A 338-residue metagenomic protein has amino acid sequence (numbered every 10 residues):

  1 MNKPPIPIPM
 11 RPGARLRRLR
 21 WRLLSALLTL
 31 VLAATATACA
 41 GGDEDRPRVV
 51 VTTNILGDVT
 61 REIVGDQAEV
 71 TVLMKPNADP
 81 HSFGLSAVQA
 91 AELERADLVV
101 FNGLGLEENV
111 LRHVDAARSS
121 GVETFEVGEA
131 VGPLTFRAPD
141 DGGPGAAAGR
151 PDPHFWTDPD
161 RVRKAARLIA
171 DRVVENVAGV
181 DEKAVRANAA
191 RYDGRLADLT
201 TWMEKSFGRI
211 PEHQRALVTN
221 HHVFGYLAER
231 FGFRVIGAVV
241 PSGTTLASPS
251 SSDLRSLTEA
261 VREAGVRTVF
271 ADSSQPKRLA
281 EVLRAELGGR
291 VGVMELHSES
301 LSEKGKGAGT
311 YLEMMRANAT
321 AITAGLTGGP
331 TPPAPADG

Functional and structural regions predicted by a protein language model:
N2-P9, R15-L16, R22-A26, T35-G338: Extracytoplasmic metal-acquisition and chelation regions
